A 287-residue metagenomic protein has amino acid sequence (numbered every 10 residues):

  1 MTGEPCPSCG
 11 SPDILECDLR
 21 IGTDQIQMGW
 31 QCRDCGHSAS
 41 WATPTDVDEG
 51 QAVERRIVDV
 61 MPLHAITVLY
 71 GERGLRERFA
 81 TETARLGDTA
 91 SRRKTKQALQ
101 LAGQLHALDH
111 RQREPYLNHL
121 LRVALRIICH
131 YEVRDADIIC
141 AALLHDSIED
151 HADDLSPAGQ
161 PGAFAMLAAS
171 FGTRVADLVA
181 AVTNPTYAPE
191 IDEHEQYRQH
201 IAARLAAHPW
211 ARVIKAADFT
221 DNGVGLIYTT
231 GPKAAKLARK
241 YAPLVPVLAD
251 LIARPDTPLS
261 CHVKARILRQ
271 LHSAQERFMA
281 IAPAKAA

Functional and structural regions predicted by a protein language model:
G3-E4, G29: Residues immediately within or flanking Cys/His clusters that coordinate Zn2+ in small zinc-binding modules
C6-C9, C32-C35: Short cysteine-rich clusters marking metal-coordination/redox-active sites
I14-L15, S40: Short functional micro-motifs and their immediate structural scaffolds
C17-D18, R111: Short, hydrophobic secondary-structure boundary micro-motifs
D18-L19, P44, D153: Surface loops and adjacent helix of pleckstrin homology
L19-G29: Short linker/helix segments within small regulatory modules
R33-Q51: Short metal-binding segments enriched for Cys and/or His
E54-A287: Active-site helical microenvironments for divalent-metal-assisted chemistry
